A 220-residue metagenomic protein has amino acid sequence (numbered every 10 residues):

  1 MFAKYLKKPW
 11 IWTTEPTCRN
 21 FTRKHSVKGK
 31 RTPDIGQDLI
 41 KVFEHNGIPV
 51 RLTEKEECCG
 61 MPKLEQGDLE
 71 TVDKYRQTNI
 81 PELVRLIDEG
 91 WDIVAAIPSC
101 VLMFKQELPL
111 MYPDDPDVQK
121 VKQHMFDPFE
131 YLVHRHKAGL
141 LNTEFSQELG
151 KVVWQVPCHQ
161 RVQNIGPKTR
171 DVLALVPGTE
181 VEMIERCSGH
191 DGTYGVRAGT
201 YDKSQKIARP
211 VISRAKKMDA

Functional and structural regions predicted by a protein language model:
M1-A220: Iron-sulfur cluster-binding electron-transfer modules in prokaryotic oxidoreductases
